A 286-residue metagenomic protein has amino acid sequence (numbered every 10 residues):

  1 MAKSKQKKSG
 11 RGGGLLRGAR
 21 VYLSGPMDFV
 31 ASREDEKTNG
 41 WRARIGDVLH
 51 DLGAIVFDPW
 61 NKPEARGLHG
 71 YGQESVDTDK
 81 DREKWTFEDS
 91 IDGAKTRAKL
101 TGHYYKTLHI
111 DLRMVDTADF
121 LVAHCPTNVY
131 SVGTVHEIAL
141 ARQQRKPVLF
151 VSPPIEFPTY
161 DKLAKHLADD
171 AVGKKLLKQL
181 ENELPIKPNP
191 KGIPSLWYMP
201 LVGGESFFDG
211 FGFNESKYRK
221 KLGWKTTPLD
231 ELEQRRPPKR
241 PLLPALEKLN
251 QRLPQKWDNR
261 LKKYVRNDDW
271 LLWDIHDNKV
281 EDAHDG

Functional and structural regions predicted by a protein language model:
A2-G286: Conserved catalytic or regulatory cores that recognize and/or transform ribose-phosphate-containing ligands
